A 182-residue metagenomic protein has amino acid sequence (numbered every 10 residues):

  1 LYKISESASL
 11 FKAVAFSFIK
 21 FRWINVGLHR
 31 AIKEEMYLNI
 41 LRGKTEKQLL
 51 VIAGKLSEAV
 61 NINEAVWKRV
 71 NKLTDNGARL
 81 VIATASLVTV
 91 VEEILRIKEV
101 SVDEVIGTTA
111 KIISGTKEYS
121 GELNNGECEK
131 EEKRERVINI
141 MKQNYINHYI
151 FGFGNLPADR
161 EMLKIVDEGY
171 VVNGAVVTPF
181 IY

Functional and structural regions predicted by a protein language model:
Y2-K72: A metal-dependent, Asp-based hydrolase signature
V51, S57-Y182: C-terminal cap/substrate-recognition subdomain and adjoining C-terminal extension of metal-dependent phosphatase-like
